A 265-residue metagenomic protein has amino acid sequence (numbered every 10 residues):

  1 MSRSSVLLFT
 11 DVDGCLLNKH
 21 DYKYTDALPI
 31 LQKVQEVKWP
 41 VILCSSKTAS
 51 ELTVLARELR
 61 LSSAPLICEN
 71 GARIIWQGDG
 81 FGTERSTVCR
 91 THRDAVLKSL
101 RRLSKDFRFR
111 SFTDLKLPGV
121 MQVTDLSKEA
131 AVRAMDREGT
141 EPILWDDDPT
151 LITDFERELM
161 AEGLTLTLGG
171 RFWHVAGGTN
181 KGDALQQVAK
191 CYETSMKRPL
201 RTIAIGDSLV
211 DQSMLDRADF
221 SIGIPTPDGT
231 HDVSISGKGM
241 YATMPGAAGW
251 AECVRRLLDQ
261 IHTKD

Functional and structural regions predicted by a protein language model:
S2-R3, Y24, F172-D265: Mg2+-dependent phosphoryl-transfer enzymes with acidic/Ser/Thr/Gly-rich catalytic loops
S2-T10, D26-W39, C191, L200: A short, Lys/Arg-enriched amphipathic alpha-helix followed by its capping loop at the start of a domain
R3-D21, L215: Asp-based phosphoryl-transfer active-site loop
L7, P65, I203: Hydrophobic "anchor" residues on beta-strands that sit immediately upstream of conserved functional sites
Y24-D114: Active-site phosphate-binding/coordination module
L59-S62, N70, E162, R217-D219 (+1 more regions): Short, structured coil segments at secondary-structure junctions
S62-E69, E129-A130, S221-T226: Short hydrophobic/aromatic-enriched beta-strand-loop microsegments
L103-I203, L209-V210, R217: Conserved acidic, metal-coordinating active-site core of Asp-based, Mg2+-dependent phosphoryl-transfer enzymes
